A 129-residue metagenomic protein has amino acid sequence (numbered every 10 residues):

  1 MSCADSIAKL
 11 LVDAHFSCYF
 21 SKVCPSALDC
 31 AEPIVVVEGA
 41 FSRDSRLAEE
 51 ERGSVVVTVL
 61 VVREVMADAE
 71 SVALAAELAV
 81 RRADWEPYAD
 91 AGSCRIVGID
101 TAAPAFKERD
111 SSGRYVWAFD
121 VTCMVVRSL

Functional and structural regions predicted by a protein language model:
M1-E49, S71, A83-C94: Small/polar-rich, solvent-exposed N-terminal microdomains that initiate assembly or binding
S45, A67, R127-L129: Residue-level signal for secondary-structure boundary sites
R46-R52, R109-S112: Short, solvent-exposed beta-strand/turn "edge" segments of beta-rich domains on protein surfaces
E51-A69, L74, Y115-V125: Oligomerization/assembly interface segments of phage tail-like spikes and tubes
A75-V80: Bilobed periplasmic-binding protein/Venus flytrap-like ligand-binding cleft at the lobe interface of extracytoplasmic
R81-S128: Acidic-leaning, charged glycine-interspersed low-complexity segments
